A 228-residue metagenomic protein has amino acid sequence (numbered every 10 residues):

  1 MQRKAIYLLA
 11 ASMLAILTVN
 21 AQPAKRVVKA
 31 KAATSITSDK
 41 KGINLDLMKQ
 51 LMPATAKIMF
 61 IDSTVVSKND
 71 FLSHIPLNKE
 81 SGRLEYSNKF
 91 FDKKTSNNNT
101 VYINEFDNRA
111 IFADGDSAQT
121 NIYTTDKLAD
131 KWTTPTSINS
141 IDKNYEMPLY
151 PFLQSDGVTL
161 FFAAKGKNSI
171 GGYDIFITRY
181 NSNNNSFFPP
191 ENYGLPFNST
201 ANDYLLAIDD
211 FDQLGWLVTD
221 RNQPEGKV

Functional and structural regions predicted by a protein language model:
M1-R26: Bacterial Sec-dependent N-terminal signal peptides
P23-V228: Short, conserved micro-motifs composed of acidic
